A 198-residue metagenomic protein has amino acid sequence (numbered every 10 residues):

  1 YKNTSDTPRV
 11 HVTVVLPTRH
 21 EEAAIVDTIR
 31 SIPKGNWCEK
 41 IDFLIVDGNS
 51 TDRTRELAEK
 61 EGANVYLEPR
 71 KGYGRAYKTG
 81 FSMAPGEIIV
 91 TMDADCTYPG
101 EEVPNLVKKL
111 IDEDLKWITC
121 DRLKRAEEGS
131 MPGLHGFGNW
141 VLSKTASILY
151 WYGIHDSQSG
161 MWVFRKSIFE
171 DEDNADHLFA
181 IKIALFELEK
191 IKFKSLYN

Functional and structural regions predicted by a protein language model:
N3, E21-K34: Short, well-formed alpha-helical segments that are part of the catalytic scaffolds of diverse glycosyltransferases
H11-T13, D42: Cell-envelope/extracellular polymer assembly enzymes that use nucleotide-activated donors
D47-R55: A conserved acidic beta->alpha catalytic loop
P69-S82, G100-H177: Acceptor/aglycone-binding surface of glycosyltransferases and processive sugar-polymer synthases
I89: Short aromatic/hydrophobic "clamp" motif used to bind/position activated sugar donors
D93-T97: The conserved acidic donor/metal-binding loop of glycosyltransferases
G153, F186-N198: Catalytic donor-sugar/metal-binding loop of nucleotide-sugar-dependent glycosyltransferases
L178-L185: Acidic donor-binding loop at a coil-to-helix junction in glycosyltransferase catalytic cores that engages
